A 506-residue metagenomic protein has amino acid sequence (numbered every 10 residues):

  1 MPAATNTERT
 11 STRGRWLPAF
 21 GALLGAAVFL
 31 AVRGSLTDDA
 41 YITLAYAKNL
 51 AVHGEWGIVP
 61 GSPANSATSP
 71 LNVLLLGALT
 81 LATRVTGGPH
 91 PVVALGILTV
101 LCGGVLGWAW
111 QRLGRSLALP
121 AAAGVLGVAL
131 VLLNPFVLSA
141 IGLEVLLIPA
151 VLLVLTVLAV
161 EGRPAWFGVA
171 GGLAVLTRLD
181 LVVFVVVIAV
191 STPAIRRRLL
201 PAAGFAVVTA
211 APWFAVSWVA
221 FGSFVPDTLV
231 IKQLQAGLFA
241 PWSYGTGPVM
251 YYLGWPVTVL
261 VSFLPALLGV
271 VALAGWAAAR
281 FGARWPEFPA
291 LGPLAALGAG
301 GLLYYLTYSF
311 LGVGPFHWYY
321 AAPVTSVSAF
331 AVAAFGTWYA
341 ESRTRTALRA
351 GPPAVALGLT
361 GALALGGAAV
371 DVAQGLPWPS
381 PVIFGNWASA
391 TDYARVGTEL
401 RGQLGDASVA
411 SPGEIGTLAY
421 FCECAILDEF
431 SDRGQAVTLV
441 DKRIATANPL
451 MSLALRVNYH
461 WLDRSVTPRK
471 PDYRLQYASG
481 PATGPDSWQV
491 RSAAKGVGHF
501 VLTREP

Functional and structural regions predicted by a protein language model:
A3-P506: Membrane-proximal envelope and lipid/glycan-remodeling enzymes
